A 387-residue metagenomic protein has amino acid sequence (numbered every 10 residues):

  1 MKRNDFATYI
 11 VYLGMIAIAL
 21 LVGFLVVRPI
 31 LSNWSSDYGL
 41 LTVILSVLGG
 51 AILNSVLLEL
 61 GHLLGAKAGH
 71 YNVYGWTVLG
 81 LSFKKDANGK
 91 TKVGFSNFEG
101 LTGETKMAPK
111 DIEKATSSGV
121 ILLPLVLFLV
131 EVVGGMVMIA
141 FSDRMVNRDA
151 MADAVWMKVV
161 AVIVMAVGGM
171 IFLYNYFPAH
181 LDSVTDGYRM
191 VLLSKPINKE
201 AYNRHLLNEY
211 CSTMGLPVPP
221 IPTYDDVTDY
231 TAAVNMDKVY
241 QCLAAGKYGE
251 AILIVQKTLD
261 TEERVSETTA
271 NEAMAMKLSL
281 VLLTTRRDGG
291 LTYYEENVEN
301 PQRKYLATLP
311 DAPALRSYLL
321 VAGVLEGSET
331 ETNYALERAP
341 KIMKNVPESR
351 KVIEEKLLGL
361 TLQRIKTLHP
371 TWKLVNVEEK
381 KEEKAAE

Functional and structural regions predicted by a protein language model:
M1-V47: Topogenic membrane-insertion module of multi-pass membrane proteins
S36-V56, M157-L173: Membrane-embedded alpha-helical segments that form the functional core of polytopic membrane enzymes, especially those
S46-K110: Small-residue-rich helix-interface/hinge motifs
A68-G69, E104-K114, A179-E263: Polar-ligand-bearing catalytic/cofactor-coordination segments of membrane-embedded or membrane-tethered inner-membrane
P109-S212: Hydrophobic transmembrane alpha-helical segments that form the core helix bundle of multi-pass membrane enzymes
V218-D225, G249-D260, R287-Y305, S328-M343 (+1 more regions): Alpha-helical repeat scaffolds
T228-A244, E267-R287, T308-V324: Amphipathic alpha-helical repeat scaffolds of TPR domains
R264-N271, Y305-P313, I342-L357: Boundary/linker segments of alpha-helical solenoid repeat arrays
